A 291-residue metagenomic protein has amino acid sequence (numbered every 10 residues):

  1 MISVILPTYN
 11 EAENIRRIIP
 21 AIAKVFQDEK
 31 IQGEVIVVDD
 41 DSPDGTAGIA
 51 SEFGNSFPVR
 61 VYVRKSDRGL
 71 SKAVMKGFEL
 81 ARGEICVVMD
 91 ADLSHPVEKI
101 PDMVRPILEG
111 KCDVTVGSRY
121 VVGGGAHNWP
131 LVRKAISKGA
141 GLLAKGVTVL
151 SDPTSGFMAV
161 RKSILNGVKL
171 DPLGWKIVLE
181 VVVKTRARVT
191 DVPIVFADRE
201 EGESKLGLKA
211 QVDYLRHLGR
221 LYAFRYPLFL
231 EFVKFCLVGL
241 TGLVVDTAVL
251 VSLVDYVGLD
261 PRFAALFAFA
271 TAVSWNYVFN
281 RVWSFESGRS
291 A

Functional and structural regions predicted by a protein language model:
M1, V147, L170-V251, D255-Y256 (+2 more regions): Hydrophobic helical membrane-anchoring modules
E11-F26: Short, well-formed alpha-helical segments that are part of the catalytic scaffolds of diverse glycosyltransferases
E11-N14, S42, L70, P96: Donor nucleotide-sugar binding loop of glycosyltransferases
Q32-V37, A47-L80: Conserved donor nucleotide-binding strand/loop of the catalytic core
D39-A47, L93: A conserved acidic beta->alpha catalytic loop
Y62-L80, I85, V97-W175, R199-K209 (+1 more regions): Acceptor/aglycone-binding surface of glycosyltransferases and processive sugar-polymer synthases
L259-A268: Membrane-interface starts of transmembrane alpha-helices
